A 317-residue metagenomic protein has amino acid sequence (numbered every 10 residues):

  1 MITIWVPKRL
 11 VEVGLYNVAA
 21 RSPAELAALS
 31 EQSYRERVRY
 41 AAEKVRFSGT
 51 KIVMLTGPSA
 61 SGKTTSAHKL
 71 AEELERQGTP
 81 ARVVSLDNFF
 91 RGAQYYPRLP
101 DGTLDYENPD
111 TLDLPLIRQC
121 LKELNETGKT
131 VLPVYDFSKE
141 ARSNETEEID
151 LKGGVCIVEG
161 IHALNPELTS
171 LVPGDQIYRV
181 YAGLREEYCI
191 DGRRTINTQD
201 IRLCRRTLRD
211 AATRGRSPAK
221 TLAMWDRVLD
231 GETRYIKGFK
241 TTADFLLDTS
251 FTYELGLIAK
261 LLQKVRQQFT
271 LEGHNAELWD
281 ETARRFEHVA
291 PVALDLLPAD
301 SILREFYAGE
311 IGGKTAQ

Functional and structural regions predicted by a protein language model:
M1-Y40: Charged, amphipathic alpha-helical linker segments immediately N-terminal to NTP-binding catalytic cores
P23, A28, S170-Q317: Conserved NTP phosphate-binding and transfer environment spanning the P-loop NTPase/kinase superfamily
F47-G49, R118-Q176, L222-F239, E254: Glycine-rich phosphate-binding loop used to anchor ATP phosphates in small-molecule kinases, encompassing both
V53-L55: Hydrophobic anchor at the beta1->P-loop junction of P-loop NTPases
K63: Conserved lysine of the Walker
E72-R82: Post-Walker A helix-loop "phosphate-sensing" segment adjacent to the P-loop in P-loop NTPases
R82-V84, R91-E140: Conserved nucleotide-sensing/catalytic segment adjacent to the nucleotide-binding pocket in NTP-handling enzymes
